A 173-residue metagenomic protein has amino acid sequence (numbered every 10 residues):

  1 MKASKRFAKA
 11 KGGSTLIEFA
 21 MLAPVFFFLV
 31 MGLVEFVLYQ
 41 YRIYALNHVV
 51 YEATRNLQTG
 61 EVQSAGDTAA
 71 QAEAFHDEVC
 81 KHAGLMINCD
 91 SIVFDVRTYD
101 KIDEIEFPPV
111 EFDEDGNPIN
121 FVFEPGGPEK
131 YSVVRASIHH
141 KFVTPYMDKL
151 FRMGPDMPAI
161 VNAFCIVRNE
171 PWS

Functional and structural regions predicted by a protein language model:
M1-H82: Alpha-helical assembly-interface signal, strongest on the long, hydrophobic N-terminal helix that forms
E52-S173: Short, conserved structural patches
